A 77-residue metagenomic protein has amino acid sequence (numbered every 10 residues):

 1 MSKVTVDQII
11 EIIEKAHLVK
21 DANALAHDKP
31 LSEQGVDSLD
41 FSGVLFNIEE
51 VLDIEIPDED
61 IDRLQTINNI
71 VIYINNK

Functional and structural regions predicted by a protein language model:
M1-A22, N75-K77: Thiotemplate assembly-line natural product biosynthesis machinery
H17-E33, D53-R63: Phosphopantetheine carrier-protein modules
D40: Two-component histidine kinase catalytic core, primarily the HATPase_c
G43: Conserved alpha-helix in the HATPase_c
I67-N75: Short, cationic-aromatic polyanion-contact patches
